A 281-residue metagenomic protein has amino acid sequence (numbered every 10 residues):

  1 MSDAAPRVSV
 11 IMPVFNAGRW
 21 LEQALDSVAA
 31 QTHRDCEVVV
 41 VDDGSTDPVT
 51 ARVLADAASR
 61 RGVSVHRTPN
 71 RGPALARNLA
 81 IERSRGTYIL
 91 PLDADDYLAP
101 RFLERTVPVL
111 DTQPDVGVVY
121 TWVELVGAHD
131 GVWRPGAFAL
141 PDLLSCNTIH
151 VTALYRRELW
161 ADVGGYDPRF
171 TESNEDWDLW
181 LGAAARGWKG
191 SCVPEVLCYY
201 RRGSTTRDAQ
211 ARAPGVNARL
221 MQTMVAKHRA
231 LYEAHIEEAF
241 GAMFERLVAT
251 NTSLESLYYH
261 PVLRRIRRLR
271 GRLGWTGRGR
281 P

Functional and structural regions predicted by a protein language model:
P6-S9, S27, E37, D178: Cell-envelope/extracellular polymer assembly enzymes that use nucleotide-activated donors
V8-W20, A24, Q31, V41: A conserved hydrophobic helix/loop-capping motif in glycosyltransferases and polysaccharide synthases
L25-R67: Acidic donor-binding segment of Leloir-type glycosyltransferases
T68-S84: Glycine-rich, basic loop-to-helix element that forms the pyrophosphate-binding segment of sugar-nucleotide handling
I89: Short aromatic/hydrophobic "clamp" motif used to bind/position activated sugar donors
D93-Y97, W122: The conserved acidic donor/metal-binding loop of glycosyltransferases
R101-V132: Conserved donor NDP-sugar-binding/catalytic core segment of glycosyltransferases
F138-L220: Conserved nucleotide-sugar donor-binding catalytic segment
